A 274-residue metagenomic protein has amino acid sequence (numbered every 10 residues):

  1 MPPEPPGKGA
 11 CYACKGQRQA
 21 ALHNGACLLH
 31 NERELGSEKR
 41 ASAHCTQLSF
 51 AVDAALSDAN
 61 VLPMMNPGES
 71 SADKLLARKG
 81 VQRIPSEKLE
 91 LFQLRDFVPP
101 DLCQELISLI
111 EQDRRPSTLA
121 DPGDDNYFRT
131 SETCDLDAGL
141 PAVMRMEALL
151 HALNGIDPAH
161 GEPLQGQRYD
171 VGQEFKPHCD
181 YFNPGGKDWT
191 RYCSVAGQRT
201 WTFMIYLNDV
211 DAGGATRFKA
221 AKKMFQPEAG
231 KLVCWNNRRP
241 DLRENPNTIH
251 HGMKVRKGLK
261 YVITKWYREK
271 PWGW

Functional and structural regions predicted by a protein language model:
P2-P6: Extreme N-terminal basic, low-complexity initiation segments that serve as generic localization/processing leaders
C11: Short cysteine-rich clusters marking metal-coordination/redox-active sites
C14: Cysteine-cluster motifs in flexible loop/terminal segments that predominantly coordinate metals
R18: Cys/His-rich microdomains that often coordinate metals
G25-C27: Cysteine-rich micro-motifs
C45-C234, R238-W274: Fe(II)/2-oxoglutarate oxygenase catalytic core
